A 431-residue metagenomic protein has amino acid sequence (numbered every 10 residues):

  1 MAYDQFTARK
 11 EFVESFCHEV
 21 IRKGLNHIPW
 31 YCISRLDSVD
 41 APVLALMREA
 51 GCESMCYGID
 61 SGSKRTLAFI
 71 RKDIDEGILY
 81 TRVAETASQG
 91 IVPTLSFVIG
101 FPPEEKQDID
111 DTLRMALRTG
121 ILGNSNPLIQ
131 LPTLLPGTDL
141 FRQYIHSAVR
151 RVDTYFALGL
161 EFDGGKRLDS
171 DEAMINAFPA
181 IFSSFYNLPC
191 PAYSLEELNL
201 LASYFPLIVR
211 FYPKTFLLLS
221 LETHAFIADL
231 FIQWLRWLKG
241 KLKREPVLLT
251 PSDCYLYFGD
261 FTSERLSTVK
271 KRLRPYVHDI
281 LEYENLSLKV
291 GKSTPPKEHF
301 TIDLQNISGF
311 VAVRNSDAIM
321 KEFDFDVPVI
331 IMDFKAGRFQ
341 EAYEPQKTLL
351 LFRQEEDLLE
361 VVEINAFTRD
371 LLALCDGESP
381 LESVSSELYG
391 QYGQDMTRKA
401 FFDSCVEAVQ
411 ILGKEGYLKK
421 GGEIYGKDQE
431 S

Functional and structural regions predicted by a protein language model:
A2-F6: Glycine-rich Rossmann NAD(P)(H)-binding loop
K10, C17, I21-L219: A structural motif corresponding to the C-terminal lobe/cap of the Radical SAM core domain
R35, P132-L134, F323-F325, E355 (+1 more regions): Residues that form or immediately flank small-molecule/cofactor binding pockets and catalytic motifs
M55-Y57, L351, L381: Short beta-strand motif preference
D139, I331-F334, V362-E363: Short conserved micro-motifs at the rims of enzyme active sites and ligand-binding pockets
K214-R236, G240-V247, S263: Rossmann-like AdoMet/SAM-dependent catalytic core
K241-L304, E356-S431: Long, charge-rich, low-complexity alpha-helical segments
I302-D357: Long, low-complexity, charged/polar intrinsically disordered regions in eukaryotic proteins
